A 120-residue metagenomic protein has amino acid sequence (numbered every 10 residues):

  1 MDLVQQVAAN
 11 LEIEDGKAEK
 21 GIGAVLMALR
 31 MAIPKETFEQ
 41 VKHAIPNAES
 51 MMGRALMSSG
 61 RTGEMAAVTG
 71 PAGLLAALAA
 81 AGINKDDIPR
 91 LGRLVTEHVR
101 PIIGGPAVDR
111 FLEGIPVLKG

Functional and structural regions predicted by a protein language model:
M1-G120: A structural "flexibility-hinge" signal
